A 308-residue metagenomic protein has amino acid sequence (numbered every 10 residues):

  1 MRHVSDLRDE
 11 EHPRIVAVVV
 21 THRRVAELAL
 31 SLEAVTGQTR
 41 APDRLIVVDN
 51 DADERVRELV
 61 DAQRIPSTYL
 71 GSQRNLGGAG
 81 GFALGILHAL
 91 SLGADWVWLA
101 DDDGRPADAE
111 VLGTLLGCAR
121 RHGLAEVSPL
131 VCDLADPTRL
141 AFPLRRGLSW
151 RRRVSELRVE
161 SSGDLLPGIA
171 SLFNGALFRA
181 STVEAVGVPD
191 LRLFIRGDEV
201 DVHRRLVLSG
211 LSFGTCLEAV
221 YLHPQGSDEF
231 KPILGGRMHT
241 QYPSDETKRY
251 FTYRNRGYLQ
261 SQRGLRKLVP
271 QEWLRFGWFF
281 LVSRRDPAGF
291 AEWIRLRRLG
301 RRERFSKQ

Functional and structural regions predicted by a protein language model:
E33-P42: Short, acidic, metal-binding catalytic loop of nucleotide-sugar glycosyltransferases
V47-R57, G104-R105: A conserved acidic beta->alpha catalytic loop
S72-L92: Glycine-rich, basic loop-to-helix element that forms the pyrophosphate-binding segment of sugar-nucleotide handling
A94-D103: Short beta-strand-to-loop acidic/aromatic patch adjacent to the donor-nucleotide binding site
A109-F142: Conserved donor NDP-sugar-binding/catalytic core segment of glycosyltransferases
R158-F178: A recurrent flexible, glycine/aromatic-enriched loop bordering the glycosyltransferase active site that acts as
T182-G187, R192-A219: A short, conserved alpha-helix in the catalytic core of glycosyltransferases
Q260-Q308: Non-catalytic, C-terminal membrane-associated alpha-helical segments of glycosyltransferases
